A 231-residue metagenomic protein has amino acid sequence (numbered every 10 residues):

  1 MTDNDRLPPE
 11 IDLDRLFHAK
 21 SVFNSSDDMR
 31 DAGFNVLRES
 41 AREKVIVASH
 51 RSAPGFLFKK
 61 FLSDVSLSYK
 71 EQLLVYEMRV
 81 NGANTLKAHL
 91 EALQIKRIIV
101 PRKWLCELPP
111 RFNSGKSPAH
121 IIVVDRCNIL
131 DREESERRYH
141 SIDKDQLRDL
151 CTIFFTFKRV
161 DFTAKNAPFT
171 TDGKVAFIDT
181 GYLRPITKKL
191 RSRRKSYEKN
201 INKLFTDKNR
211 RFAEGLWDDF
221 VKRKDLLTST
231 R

Functional and structural regions predicted by a protein language model:
M1-V36: Juxta-kinase regulatory segment immediately upstream of eukaryotic protein kinase catalytic domains
S26-D31, S40, D143-C151: Short linear interaction motifs
D31-L93: ATP-binding glycine-rich loop module of kinase domains
F61-L62, E77-K144: Conserved structural core of kinase catalytic domains
L67-E71, I186-S192: A short, polar/proline- and glycine-enriched secondary-structure boundary/capping micro-motif
A92-R102, C106, F157-F169, T230-R231: Short glycine-rich, low-complexity/disordered patches
S114-P185, L190, E198, N209-A213: Conserved kinase catalytic-core helix
K199-R231: A conserved long alpha-helix in the C-terminal portion of kinase-like catalytic domains
